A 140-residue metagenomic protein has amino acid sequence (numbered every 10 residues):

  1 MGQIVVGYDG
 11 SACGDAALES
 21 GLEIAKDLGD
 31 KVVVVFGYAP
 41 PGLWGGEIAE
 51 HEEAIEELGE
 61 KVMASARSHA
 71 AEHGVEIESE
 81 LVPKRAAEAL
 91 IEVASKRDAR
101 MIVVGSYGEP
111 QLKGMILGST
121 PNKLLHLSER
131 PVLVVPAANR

Functional and structural regions predicted by a protein language model:
G2-E47, E53, E78: Small/aliphatic-rich secondary-structure junction motif
E23-K26, E92-S95, H126: Solvent-exposed polar/charged
D30-K31, V75, A99, R130: Short glycine/serine/threonine/alanine-rich loop segments
F36-Y38, G105-Y107, P136-A137: Short secondary-structure boundary segments
E50-K61: A short acidic, glycine-rich active-site loop that binds or catalyzes chemistry on phosphate/adenosine moieties
S68-I102, N139-R140: Structural beta-alpha unit
M101-H126: Glycine-rich, Arg-bearing micro-motifs that act as flexible, cationic patches
V132-R140: Short, flexible loop segments at boundaries between secondary-structure elements
